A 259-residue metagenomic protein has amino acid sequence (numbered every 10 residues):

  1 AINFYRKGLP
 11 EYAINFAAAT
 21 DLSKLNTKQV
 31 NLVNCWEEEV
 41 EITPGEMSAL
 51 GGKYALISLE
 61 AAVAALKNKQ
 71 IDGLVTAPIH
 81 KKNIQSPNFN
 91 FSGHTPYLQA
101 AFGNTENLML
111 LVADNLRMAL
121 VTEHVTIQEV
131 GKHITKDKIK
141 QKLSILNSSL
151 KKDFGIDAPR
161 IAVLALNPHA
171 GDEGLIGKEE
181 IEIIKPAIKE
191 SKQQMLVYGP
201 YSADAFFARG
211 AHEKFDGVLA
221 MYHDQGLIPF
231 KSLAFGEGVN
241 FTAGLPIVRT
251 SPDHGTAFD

Functional and structural regions predicted by a protein language model:
A1-E179, I184-D259: Anion-binding alpha/beta catalytic cores of soluble intermediary-metabolism enzymes, centered on
